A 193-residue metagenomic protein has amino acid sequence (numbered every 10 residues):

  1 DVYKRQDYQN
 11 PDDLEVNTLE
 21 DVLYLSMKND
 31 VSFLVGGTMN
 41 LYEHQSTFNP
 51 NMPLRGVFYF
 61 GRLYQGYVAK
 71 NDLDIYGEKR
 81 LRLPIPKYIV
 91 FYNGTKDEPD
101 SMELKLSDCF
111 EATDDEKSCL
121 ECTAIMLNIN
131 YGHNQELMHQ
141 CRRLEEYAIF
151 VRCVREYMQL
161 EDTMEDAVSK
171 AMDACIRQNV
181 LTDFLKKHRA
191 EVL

Functional and structural regions predicted by a protein language model:
D1-L193: Elongated, amphipathic alpha-helical interaction scaffolds
